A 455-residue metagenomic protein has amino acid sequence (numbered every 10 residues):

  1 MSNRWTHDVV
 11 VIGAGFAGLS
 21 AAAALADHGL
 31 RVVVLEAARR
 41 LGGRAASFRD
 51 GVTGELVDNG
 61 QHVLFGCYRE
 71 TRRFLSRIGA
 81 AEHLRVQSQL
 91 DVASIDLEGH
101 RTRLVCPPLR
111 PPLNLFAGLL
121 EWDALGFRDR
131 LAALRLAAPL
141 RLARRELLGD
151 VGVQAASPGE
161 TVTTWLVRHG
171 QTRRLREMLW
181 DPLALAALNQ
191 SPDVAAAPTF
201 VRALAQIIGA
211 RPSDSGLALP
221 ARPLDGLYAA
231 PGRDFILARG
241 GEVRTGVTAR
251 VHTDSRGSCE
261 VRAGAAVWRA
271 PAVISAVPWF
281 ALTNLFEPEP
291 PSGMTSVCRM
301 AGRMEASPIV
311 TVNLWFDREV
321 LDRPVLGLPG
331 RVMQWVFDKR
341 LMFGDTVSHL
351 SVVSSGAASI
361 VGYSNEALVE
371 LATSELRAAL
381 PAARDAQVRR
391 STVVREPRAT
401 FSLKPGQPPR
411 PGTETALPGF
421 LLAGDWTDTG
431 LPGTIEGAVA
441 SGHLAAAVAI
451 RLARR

Functional and structural regions predicted by a protein language model:
R4-W5, L90, V247-A383, R410: Mid-domain catalytic core of redox enzymes that form a hydrophobic substrate pocket/lid adjacent to a catalytic redox
H7-V34: N-terminal Rossmann-like FAD-binding beta1-loop-alpha1 element of flavoenzymes
A17, R40, F280: Conserved Rossmann-like nucleotide-cofactor binding loop
A26-G51: Glycine-rich FAD pyrophosphate-binding loop
G43-G66: Glycine-rich active-site loop/strand segments that organize a redox cofactor
T71-R72, S76-R77, A81-V201, D214: Mobile amphipathic helical/loop "lid" adjacent to a hydrophobic cofactor/ligand pocket
C106-P107, L326-R455: Conserved flavin/dinucleotide-binding core of flavoenzymes
A203-G264, W268-P271: Helical element adjacent to the flavin cofactor pocket in flavoenzyme catalytic cores
